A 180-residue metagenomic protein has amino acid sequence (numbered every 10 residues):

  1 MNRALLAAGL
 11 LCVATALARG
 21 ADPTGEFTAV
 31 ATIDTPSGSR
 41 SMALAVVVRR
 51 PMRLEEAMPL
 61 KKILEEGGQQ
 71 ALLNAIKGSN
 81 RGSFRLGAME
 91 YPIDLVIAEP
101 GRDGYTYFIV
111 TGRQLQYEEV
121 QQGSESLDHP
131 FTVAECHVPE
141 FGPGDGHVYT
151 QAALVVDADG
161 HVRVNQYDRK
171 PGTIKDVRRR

Functional and structural regions predicted by a protein language model:
M1-L6: Bacterial N-terminal signal peptides that target proteins for export
A7-T15: Bacterial N-terminal signal peptides
A18-G20: Boundary at the C-terminal end of the N-terminal hydrophobic targeting segment
D22-R180: Long, low-hydrophobicity ectodomains and other hydrophilic envelope-associated domains
